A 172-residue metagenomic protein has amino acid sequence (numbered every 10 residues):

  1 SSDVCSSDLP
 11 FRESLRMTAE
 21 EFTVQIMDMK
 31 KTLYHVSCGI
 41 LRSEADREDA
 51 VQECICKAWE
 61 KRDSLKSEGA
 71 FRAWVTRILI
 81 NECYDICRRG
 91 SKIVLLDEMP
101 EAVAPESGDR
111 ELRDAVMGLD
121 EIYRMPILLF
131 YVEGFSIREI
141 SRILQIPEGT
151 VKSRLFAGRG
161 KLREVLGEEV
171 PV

Functional and structural regions predicted by a protein language model:
S1-S6: Short, small-residue-biased leader/transition segments that mark boundaries at the very start of proteins
P10-F22, V94-D97, R142-I143, R159-V172: C-terminal edge and immediately downstream basic/flexible tail or linker adjoining helix-turn-helix-like DNA-binding
F11-H35, G39, E48, R124: A short, charge-rich alpha-helical start-of-domain segment used by transcription regulators
H35, D49-C56, E60, G69-N81: Structural recognition of an alpha-helix C-terminal capping motif at a helix-to-coil junction
D63-K66, R77-L96, A157: Arg/Lys-rich amphipathic alpha helix in sigma70-family domain 2
I80, Y84, L144-E168: DNA-recognition helix of helix-turn-helix
D85, G90-M117, S136: Internal acidic/polar
P126-F130: A short pre-motif secondary-structure segment
